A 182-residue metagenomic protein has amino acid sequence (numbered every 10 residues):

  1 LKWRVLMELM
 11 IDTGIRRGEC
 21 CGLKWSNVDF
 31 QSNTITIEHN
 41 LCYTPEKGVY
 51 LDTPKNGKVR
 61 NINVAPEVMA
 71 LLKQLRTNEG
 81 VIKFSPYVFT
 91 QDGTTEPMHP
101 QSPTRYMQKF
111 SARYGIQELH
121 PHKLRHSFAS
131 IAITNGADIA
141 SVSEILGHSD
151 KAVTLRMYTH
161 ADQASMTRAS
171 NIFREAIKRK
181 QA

Functional and structural regions predicted by a protein language model:
L1-L23, Q31, K58-V59, E67 (+1 more regions): Basic, Lys/Arg- and aromatic-enriched nucleic-acid-binding interface segment
R4, E8, D12-E19, Q101-S102 (+2 more regions): C-terminal catalytic core of tyrosine-transesterase DNA break-rejoin enzymes
N27-T34, E118, A137-M157: Short, polar N-cap/turn motifs at the start of nucleic acid-interacting alpha helices
S32, N40-T44, A65-Q117: Active-site/catalytic core of tyrosine-dependent DNA strand-transfer enzymes
S32, P45-E46, Y50-V68, Q91 (+2 more regions): C-terminal secondary-structure termini that scaffold catalytic or DNA-interacting sites
I37, V64, F89, M107 (+4 more regions): Hydrophobic, well-ordered secondary-structure elements that form the walls of internal hydrophobic environments
L41, L146-I172: Catalytic-site neighborhood detector that most strongly recognizes the C-terminal catalytic loop/helix of tyrosine
V49-V59, T90-H99, G115-K123, H160-A161: Short, contiguous acidic/charged loop-to-helix segments that flank catalytic cores in large enzymes
